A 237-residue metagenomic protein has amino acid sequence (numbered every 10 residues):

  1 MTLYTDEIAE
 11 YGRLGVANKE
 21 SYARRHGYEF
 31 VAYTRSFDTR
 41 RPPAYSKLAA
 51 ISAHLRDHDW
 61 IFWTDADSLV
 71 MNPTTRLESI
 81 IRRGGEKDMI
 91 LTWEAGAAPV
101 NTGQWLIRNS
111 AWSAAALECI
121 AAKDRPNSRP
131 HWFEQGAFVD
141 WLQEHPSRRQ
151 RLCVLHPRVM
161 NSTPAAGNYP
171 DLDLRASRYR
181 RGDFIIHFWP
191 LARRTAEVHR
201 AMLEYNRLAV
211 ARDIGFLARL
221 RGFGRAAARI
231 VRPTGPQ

Functional and structural regions predicted by a protein language model:
M1-H58, A111, G224-P236: N-terminal anchoring/stem segment of glycosyltransferases
A49, A115-L208: Catalytic core and acceptor-binding pocket of nucleotide-sugar-dependent glycosyltransferases
L55, R82-G84, G96-V100, A176-R181 (+1 more regions): Extracellular/periplasmic catalytic domains that process cell-envelope and extracellular macromolecules
I61: Short aromatic/hydrophobic "clamp" motif used to bind/position activated sugar donors
D65-L69: The conserved acidic donor/metal-binding loop of glycosyltransferases
V70-N101: Conserved donor-nucleotide/metal-binding helix-loop-beta segment in metal-dependent transferases, i.e., the alpha-helix
G103-A111: Short glycine- and hydrophobic/aromatic-rich loop-to-beta-strand nucleating segment in the catalytic cores
E197-Q237: Membrane-proximal basic amphipathic "stem/tether" segments
